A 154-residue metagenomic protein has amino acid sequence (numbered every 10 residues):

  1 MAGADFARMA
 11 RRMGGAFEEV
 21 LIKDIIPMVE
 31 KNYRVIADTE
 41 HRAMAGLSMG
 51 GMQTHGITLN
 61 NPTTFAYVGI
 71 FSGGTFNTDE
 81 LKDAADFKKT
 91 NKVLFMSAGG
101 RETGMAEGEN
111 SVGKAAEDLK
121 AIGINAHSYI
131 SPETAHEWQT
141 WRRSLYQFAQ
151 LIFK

Functional and structural regions predicted by a protein language model:
M1-K154: Non-catalytic cap/lid and distal C-terminal segments of serine-dependent acyl enzymes
